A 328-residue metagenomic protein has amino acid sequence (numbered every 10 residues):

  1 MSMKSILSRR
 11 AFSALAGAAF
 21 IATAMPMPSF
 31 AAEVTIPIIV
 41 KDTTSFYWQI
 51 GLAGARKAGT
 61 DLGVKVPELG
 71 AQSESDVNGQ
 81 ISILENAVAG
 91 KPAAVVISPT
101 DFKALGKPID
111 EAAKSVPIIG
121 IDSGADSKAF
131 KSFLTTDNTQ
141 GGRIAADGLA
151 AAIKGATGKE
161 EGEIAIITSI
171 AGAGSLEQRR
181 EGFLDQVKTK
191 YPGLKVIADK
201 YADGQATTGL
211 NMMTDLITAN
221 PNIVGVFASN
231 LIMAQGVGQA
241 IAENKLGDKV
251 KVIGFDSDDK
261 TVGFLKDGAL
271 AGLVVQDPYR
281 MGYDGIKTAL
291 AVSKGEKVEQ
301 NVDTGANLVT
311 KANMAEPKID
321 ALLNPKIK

Functional and structural regions predicted by a protein language model:
M1: SF2 helicase/translocase NTPase motor core, specifically the RecA-like lobe 1 inter-motif segment between Walker
K4-I6, S29-K328: A residue-level marker of the well-folded mature domains of exported/periplasmic proteins
L7-S13: N-terminal export leaders
A14-A19: Sec-dependent N-terminal signal peptides
F20-S29: C-terminal segment of classical bacterial N-terminal signal peptides
